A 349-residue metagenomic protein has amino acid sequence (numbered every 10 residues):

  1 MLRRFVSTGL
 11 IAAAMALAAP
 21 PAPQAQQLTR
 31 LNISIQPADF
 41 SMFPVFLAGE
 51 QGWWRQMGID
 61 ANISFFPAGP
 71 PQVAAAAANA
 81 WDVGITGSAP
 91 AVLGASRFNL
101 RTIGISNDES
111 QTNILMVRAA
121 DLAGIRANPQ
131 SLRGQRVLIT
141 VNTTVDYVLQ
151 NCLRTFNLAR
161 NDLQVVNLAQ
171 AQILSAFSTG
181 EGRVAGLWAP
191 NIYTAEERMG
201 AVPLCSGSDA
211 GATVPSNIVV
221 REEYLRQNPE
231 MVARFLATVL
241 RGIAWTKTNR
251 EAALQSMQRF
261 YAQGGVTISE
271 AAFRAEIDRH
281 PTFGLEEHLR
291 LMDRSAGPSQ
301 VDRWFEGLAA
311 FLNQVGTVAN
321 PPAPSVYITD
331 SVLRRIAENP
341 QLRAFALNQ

Functional and structural regions predicted by a protein language model:
M1-S7: N-terminal export leaders
S7-A18: Bacterial N-terminal signal peptides
A19-A25: Sec/Tat signal peptide C-region and signal peptidase I cleavage site
Q26-A169, A176, R183-A189, L204-S206 (+1 more regions): Short, glycine-/small- and polar/acidic-enriched structural segments that line small-molecule recognition paths
F66-P70, I85, I139, T143-T144 (+5 more regions): Soluble non-cytosolic domains of exported or imported proteins
D121, Q172-S269: Pocket-lining segment of extracytoplasmic ligand-binding domains
N228-A319: Secondary-structure end/capping motifs
F305-Q349: Conserved C-terminal helix/tail region of periplasmic/extracytoplasmic solute-binding proteins
